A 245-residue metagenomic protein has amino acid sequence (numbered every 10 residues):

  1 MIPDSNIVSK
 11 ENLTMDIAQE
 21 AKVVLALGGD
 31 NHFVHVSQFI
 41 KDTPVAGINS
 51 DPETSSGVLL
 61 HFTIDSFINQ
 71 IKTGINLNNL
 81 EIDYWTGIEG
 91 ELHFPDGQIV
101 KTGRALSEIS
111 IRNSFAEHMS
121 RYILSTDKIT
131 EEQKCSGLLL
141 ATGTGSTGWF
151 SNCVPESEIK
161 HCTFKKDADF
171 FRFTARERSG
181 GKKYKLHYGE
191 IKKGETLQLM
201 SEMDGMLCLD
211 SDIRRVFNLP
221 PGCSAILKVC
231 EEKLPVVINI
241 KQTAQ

Functional and structural regions predicted by a protein language model:
M1-I17, E53-L138, T147-Q245: Catalytic phosphate-donor-binding core of small-molecule kinases
K22-V23: Structural motif
A26-D30: N-terminal glycine-rich "phosphate-gripper" loop used for MgATP/nucleotide binding and carboxylate activation
N31-H32, D51-T54: A short acidic, glycine/proline-enriched capping/turn motif at secondary-structure boundaries, especially helix N-cap
H32-V36, T147-F150: Short glycine/serine/threonine-rich phosphate/pyrophosphate-binding segments that cradle anionic phosphate groups
V36-D51: A short, gly/pro- and small-residue-rich
P44, L138-L140: Residue-level marker of motif borders
G143-T144: Glycine-/small-residue-rich beta->alpha transition segments that form the dinucleotide
